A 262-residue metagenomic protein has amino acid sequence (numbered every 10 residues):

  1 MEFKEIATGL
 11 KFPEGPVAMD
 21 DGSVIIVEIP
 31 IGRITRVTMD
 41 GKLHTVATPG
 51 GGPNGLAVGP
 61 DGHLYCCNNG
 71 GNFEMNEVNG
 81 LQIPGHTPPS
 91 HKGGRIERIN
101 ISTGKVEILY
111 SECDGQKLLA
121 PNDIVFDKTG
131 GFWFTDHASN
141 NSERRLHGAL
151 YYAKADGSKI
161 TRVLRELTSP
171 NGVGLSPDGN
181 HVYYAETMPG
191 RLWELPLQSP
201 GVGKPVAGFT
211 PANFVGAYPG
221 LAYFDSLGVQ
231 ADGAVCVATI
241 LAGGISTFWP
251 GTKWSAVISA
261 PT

Functional and structural regions predicted by a protein language model:
M1-K11, M39-G41, Y110, G208-N213: A short helix->beta-strand "capping" segment at the edge of beta-propeller domains
A7-S23, P49-F73, V78-G80, S90-R95 (+5 more regions): Beta-rich, blade/repeat-based domains predominating in secreted/periplasmic proteins but also intracellular
I25-A47: Beta-propeller domains
I29-P30, E74-G93, A138-G148, T187-P189 (+1 more regions): Short, solvent-exposed loop/turn segments at conserved positions within beta-propeller repeat blades
I31, D40-G41, T103-K105, G157-K159 (+4 more regions): Short coil turn/linker residues within repeat-based beta-strand modules
R33-T35, G94-E97, G148-Y151, R191-W193 (+1 more regions): A short loop-to-beta-strand structural motif that recurs across blades of beta-propeller domains
P88-G104, H147-D156: Beta-propeller blade signature
L195-P205: Short loop/turn segments immediately following beta-strands, especially the blade-tip and inter-blade linker loops
